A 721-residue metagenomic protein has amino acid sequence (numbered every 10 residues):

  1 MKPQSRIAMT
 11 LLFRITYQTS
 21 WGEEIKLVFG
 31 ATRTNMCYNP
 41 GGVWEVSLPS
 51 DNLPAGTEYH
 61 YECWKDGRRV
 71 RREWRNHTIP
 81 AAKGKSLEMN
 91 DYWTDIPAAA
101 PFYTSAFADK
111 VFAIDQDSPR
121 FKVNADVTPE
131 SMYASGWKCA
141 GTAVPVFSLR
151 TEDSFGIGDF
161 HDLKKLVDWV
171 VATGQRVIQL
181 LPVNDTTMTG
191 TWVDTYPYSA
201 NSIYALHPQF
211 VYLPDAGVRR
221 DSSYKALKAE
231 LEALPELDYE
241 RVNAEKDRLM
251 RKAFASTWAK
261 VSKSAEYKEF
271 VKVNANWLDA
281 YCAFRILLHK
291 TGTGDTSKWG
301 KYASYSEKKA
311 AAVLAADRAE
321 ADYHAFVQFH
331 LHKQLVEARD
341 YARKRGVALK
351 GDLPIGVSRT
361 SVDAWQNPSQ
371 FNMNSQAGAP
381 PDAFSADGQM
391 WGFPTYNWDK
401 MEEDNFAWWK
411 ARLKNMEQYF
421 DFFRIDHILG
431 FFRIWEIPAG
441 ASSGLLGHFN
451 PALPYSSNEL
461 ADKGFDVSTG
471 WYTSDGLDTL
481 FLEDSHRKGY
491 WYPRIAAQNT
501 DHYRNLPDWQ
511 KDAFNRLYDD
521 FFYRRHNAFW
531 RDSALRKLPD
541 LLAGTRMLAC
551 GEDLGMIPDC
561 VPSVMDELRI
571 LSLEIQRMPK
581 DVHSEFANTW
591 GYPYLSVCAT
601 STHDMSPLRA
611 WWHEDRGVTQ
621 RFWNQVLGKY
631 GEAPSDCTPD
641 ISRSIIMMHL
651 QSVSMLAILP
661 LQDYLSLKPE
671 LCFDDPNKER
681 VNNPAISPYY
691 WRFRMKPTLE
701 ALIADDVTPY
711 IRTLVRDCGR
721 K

Functional and structural regions predicted by a protein language model:
S5-A8, A98-K721: Catalytic cores of glycan-processing enzymes that make or break glycosidic bonds
T10-G56, W64-G84, F155: Aromatic-rich carbohydrate-binding modules that target alpha-glucans
R14, V28, S47, E62 (+8 more regions): Residues in well-ordered beta-strands of folded domains
G41, T78, Y92-W93, Y196 (+1 more regions): Intrinsic disorder/low-complexity detector
K65-D115: Structured interaction patches on ligand/partner-binding surfaces of diverse proteins
